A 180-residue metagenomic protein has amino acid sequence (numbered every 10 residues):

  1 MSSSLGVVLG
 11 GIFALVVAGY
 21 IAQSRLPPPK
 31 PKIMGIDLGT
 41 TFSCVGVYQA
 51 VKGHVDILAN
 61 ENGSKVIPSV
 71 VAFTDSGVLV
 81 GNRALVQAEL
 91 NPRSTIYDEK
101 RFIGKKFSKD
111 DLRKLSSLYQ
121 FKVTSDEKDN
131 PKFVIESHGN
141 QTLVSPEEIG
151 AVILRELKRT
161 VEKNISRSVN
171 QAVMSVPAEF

Functional and structural regions predicted by a protein language model:
M1-P68, F73-F180: N-terminal phosphate-binding loop and flanking beta/alpha elements of the actin-like ATPase fold
